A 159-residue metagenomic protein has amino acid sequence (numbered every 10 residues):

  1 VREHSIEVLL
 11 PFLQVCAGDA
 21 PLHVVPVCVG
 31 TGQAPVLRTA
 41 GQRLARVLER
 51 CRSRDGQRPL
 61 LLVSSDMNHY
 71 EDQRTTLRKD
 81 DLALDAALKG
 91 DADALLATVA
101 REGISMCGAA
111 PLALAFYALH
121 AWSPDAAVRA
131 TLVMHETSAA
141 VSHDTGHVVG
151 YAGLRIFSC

Functional and structural regions predicted by a protein language model:
V1-P59, Y70-C159: Flexible, D/E/H-enriched segments
L61-V63: Residue-level marker for buried hydrophobic side chains located in beta-strands that build the well-ordered beta-sheet
M67: Active-site metal-binding loops of divalent metal-dependent hydrolases
